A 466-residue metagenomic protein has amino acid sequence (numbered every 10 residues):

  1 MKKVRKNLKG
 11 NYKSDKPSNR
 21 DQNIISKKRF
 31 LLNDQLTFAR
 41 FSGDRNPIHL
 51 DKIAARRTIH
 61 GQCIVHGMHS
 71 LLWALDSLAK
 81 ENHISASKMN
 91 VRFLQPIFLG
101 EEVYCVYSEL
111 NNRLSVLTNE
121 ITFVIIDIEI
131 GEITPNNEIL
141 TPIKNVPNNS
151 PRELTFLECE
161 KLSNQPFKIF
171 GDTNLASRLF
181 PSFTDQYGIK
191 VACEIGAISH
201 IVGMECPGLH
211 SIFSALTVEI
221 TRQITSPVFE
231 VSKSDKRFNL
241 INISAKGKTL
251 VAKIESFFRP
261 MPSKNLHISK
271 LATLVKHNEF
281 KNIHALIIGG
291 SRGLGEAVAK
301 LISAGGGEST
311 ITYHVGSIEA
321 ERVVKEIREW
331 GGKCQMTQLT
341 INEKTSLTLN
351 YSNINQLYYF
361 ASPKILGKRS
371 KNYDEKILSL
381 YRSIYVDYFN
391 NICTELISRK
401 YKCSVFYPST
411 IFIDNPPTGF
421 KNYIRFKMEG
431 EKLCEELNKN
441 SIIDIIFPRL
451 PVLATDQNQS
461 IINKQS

Functional and structural regions predicted by a protein language model:
M1-F30, A86-K88, R92-E158, S214-A285: HotDog/MaoC-like acyl-thioester-processing domains
K2-V65, N136-I189: Catalytic strand-loop segment that frames the active site of acyl-thioester-processing enzymes
R45, R56-R57, G61-A86, N174-T217: Active-site helix/loop of acyl-thioester processing domains in fatty-acid/polyketide metabolism, spanning hotdog-fold
A272, S362-K439, R449-D456, I462: Catalytic loop of short-chain dehydrogenase/reductase
S291-R292: Conserved glycine-rich cofactor-binding loop
E296-K300: Residues forming the Rossmann-fold NAD(P)(H) cofactor-binding site
G307-R322: Conserved glycine-rich Rossmann-like NAD(P)H-binding loop of the short-chain dehydrogenase/reductase
I327-K344: Rossmann-fold cofactor-recognition segment
